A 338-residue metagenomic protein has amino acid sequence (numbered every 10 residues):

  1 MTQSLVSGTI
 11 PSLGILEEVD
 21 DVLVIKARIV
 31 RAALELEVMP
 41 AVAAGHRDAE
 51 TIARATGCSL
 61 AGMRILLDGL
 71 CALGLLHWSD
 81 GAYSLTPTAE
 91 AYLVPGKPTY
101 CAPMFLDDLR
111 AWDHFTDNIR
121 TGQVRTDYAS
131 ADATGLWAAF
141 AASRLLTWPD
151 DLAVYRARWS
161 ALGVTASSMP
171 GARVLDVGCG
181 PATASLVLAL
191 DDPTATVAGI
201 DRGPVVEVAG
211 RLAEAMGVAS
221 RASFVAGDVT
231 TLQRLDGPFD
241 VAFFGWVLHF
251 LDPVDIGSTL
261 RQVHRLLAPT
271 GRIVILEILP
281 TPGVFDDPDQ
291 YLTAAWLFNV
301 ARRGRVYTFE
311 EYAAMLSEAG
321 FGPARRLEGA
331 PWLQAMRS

Functional and structural regions predicted by a protein language model:
D20-I25, V30-A33, R64, D68-A172: Conserved Class I S-adenosyl-L-methionine-dependent methyltransferase catalytic core
A33, A41-D48: Short capping segments at the starts of secondary-structure elements
P181-P193: Conserved SAM-binding loop of SAM-dependent methyltransferases across substrates and taxa, primarily the Class I
V218-V229: Conserved SAM-binding strand-loop segment of SAM-dependent methyltransferases
Q233-A242: A short acidic, Gly/Pro-enriched loop at the edge of an enzyme's catalytic core that lines a small-molecule cofactor
G257-P269: A short glycine-rich, Lys/Arg-flanked "PGG" loop and its adjoining helix->strand segment in the class I
L276-A319, A324: C-terminal alpha-helical "lid/dimerization" subdomain adjacent to the S-adenosyl-L-methionine
G320-S338: Core SAM-dependent methyltransferase catalytic element
